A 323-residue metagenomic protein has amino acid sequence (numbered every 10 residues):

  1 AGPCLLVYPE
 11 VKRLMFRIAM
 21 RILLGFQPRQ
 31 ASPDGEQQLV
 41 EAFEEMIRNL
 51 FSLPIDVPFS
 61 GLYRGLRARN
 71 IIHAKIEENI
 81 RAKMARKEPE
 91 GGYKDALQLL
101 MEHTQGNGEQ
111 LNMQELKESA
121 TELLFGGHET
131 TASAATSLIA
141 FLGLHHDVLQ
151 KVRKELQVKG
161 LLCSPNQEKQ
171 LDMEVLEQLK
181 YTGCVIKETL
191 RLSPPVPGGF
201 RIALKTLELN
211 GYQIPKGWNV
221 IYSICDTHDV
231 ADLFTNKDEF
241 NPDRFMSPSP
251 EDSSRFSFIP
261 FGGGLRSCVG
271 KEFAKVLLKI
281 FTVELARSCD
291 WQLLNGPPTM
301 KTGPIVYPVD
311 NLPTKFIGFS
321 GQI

Functional and structural regions predicted by a protein language model:
A1-A135, K151, M173: Cytochrome P450 heme-thiolate monooxygenase catalytic core
L39, Q157-K159, E177, L265-I323: Cytochrome P450 proximal C-terminal region
A74, E78, E168-N210, A231 (+1 more regions): Conserved cytochrome P450 K-helix E-x-x-R motif and the immediately C-terminal K′/meander segment
I76-M84, E88, L142-Q167: Juxtamembrane membrane-interface segments of multi-pass membrane proteins
G126, Q170, S247-L278, M300-G303: Cytochrome P450 heme-thiolate "Cys pocket" and heme-binding signature region
T130-E155, K271-R287: Cytochrome P450 catalytic-core helices
Y222-P250: Conserved cytochrome P450 K-helix/beta-meander segment immediately N-terminal to the heme-binding cysteine loop
